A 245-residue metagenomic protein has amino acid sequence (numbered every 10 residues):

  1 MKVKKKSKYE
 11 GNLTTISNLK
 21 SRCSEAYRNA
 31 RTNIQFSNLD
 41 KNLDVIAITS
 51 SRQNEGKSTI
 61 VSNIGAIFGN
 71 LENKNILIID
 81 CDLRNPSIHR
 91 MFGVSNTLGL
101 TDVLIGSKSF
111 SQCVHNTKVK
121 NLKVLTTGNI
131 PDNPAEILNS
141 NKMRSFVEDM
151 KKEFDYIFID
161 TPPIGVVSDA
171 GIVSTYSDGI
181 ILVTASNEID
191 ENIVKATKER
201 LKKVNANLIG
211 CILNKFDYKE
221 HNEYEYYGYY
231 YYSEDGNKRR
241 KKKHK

Functional and structural regions predicted by a protein language model:
M1-N12, K195, E199-K245: Hydrophobic micro-sites
K4-R28, T32, L39, S50-E55 (+2 more regions): P-loop/Walker-type NTP enzyme "switch/lid" segment
A47-T49, T126-T127, L182-A185, C211-N214: Conserved beta-strand segments of the P-loop GTPase G domain that flank and frequently precede/overlap
I60, I64: Hydrophobic positions on the alpha1 helix immediately C-terminal to the Walker A/P-loop
K118, Y176-S177, V204-N205: Short, structured coil segments at secondary-structure junctions
D149-K152, V166-N187: Inter-motif core of Ras-like GTPase G domains
F158-I159, L213: Hydrophobic residues in beta-strands of the RecA-like P-loop NTPase core, especially within AAA+ ATPase
